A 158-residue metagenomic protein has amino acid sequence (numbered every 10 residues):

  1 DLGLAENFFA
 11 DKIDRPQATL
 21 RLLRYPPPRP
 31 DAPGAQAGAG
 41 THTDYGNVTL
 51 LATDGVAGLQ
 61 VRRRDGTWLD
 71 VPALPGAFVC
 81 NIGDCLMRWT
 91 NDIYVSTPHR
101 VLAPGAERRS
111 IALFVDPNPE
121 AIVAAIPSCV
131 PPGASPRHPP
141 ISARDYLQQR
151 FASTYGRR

Functional and structural regions predicted by a protein language model:
D1-R158: C-terminal flanking tails of non-heme Fe-dependent oxygenases
